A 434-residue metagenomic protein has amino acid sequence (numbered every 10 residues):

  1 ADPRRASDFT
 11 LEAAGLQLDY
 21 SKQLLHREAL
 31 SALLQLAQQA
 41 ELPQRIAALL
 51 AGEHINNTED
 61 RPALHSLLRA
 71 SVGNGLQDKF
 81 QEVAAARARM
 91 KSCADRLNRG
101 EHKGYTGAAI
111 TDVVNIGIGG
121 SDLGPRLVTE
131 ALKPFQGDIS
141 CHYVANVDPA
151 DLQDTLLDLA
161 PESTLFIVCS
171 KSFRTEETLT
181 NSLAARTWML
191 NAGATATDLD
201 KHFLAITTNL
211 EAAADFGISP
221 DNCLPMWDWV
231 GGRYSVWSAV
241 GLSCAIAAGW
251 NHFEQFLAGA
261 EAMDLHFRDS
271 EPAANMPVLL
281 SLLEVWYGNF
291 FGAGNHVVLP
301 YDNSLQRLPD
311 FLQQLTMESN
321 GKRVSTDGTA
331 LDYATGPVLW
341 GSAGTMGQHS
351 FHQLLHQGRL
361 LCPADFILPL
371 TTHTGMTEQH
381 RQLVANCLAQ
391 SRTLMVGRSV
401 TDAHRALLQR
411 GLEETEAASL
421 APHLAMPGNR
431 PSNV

Functional and structural regions predicted by a protein language model:
A1-Q44, V278-F290, L312-Q313, D332 (+3 more regions): Flexible, glycine-rich loop/tail regions that form catalytic "lids" or insertion modules at the edges of active sites
R5-E12, Y20-K22, R45-A51, P62-A63 (+7 more regions): Short coil/turn segments at secondary-structure boundaries
R5-T106, Q382-V384, L388-E416: Extended, charge-enriched "interface" segments that sit outside catalytic cores
S21-L25, Q38, G75-R89, G120 (+12 more regions): Catalytic cores of large soluble enzymes that bind and process phosphate-bearing ligands
L68-K79, E130-I139, A330-D332: Gly-rich Lys/Arg/Thr-decorated short loops/hinges at beta-loop-alpha junctions or inter-strand turns that position
S92-G100, T106-S270: Glycine-rich phosphate-binding loops that contact phosphosugars or nucleotide phosphates
W188-T377, A385-N386, G397, R430: Active-site phosphate/pyrophosphate-binding segments
Q409-V434: Short, intrinsically disordered, charge-balanced linker/junction segments flanking boundaries in proteins
